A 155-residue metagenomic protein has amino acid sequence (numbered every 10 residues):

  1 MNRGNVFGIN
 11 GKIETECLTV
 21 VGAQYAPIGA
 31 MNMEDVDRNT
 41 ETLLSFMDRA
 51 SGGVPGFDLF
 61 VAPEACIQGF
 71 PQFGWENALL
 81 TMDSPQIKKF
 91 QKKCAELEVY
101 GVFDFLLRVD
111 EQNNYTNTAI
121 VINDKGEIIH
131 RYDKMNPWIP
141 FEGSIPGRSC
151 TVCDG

Functional and structural regions predicted by a protein language model:
N2-I9, Q86, C150: Alpha-helical scaffolding within the catalytic cores of extracellular/periplasmic polymer-degrading hydrolases
G8-G22, V152-G155: Beta-strand-turn-beta hairpins that frame and shape the catalytic cleft of phosphate-ester-processing enzymes
T15-V36, V61, T118, R131-K134: Active-site-proximal beta-strand elements of phosphoester/diester hydrolases
V20, L43-N77, C94, G101-V102: Active-site beta-strand/loop signature of hydrolases that rely on acidic residues for catalysis
A26, C66, L106-L107: Catalytic metal-binding/acid-base residues of hydrolase active sites
V36-D37, G74-T81: Short glycine-enriched, charge-decorated loop/helix-capping segments at active-site entrances that position
D83-R108: A short, hydrophobic beta-strand-centered structural micro-motif
K92, D110-G155: Active-site catalytic loop in hydrolytic enzyme cores
